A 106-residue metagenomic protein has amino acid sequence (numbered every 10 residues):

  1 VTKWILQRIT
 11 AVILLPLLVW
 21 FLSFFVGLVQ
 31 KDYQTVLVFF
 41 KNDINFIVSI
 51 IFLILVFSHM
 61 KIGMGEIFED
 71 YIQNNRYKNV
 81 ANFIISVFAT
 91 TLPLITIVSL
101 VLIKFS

Functional and structural regions predicted by a protein language model:
V1-L14: Membrane interfacial helix-start motif at the N-side
L18-L28: Alpha-helical transmembrane segments of multi-pass membrane proteins
G27-F39, I67-D70, I103-S106: Membrane-interface helix termini and inter-helical loops of multi-pass transporters
Q34-G63: Short alpha-helical packing/oligomerization segments
M60-N74: Membrane-helix interface/capping segments
K78-S86: Membrane-interface alpha-helices at helix entry/exit sites of multi-pass transporters
L94-S106: Juxtamembrane boundary at the C-terminal end of a transmembrane helix
